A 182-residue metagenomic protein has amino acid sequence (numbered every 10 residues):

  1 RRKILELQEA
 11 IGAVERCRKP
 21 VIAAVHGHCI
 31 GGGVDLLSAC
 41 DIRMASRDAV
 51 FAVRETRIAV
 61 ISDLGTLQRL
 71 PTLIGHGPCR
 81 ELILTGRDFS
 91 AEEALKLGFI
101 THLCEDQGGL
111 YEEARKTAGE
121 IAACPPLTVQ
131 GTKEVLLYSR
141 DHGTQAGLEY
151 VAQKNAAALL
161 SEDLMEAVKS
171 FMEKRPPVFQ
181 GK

Functional and structural regions predicted by a protein language model:
R1-A13, C29, A59, S139-G143: Glycine- (often His-adjacent) and acidic-residue-rich active-site loop that binds/positions the CoA thioester
I4, Q8, G31, I61-L64 (+3 more regions): Glycine-rich phosphate-binding loop at the start of an alpha helix
A10, V14-R16, A24, I30-I83 (+3 more regions): CoA-thioester-processing core
M44-A49, A91, I100-E149, A156 (+2 more regions): C-terminal long alpha-helix characteristic of the crotonase
L82-I83, T132-L136, V151, F171: Short alpha-helical scaffolding segments that buttress acidic/His motifs in well-ordered protein cores
G86-E93: Acidic, divalent-metal-coordinating active-site segment for phosphoryl/phosphodiester hydrolysis, typified by short
